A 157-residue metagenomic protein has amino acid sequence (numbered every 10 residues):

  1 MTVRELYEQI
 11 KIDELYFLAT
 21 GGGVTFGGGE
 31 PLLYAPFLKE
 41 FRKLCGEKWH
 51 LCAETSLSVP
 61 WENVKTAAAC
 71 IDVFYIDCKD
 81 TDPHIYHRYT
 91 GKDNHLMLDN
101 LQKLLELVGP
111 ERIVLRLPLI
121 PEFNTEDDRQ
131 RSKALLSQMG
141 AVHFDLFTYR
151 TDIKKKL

Functional and structural regions predicted by a protein language model:
M1: Canonical Radical SAM [4Fe-4S] cluster-binding loop centered on the CxxxCxxC motif and its immediate flanking residues
Y7, K11-I153: Conserved AdoMet/S-adenosylmethionine-binding subsite of the radical SAM
K155-L157: Short aromatic-enriched loop/helix-cap "lid" or pocket-rim segments at secondary-structure transitions that line
